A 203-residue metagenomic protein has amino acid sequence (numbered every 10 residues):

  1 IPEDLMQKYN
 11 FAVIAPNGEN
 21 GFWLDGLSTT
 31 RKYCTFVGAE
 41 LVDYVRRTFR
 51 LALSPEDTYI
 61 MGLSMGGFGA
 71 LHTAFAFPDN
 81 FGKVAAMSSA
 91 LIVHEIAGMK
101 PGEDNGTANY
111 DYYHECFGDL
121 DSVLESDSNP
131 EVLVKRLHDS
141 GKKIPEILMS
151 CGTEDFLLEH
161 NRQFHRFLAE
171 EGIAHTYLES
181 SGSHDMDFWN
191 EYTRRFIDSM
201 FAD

Functional and structural regions predicted by a protein language model:
I1-D203: Non-catalytic cap/lid and distal C-terminal segments of serine-dependent acyl enzymes
